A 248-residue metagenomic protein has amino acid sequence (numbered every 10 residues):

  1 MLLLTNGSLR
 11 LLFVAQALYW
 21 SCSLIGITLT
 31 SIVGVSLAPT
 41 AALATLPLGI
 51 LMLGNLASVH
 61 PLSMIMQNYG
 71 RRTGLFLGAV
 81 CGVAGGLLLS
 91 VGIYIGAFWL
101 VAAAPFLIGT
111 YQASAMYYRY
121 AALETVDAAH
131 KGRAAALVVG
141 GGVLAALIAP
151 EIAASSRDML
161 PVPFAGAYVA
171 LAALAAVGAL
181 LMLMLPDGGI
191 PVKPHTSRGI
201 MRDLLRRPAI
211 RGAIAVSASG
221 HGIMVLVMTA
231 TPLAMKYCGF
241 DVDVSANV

Functional and structural regions predicted by a protein language model:
M1-N6, L185-V216: Juxtamembrane intracellular "pre-TM" segments in multi-pass secondary transporters
L2-G54, R211-V216, V225-A234, C238-S245: Helix-loop boundary and gating motifs at the non-cytosolic
G7, V91-A103: Helix-loop junctions at membrane interfaces in 12-TM secondary transporters
S58-R71: Helix-to-loop junctions at the C-terminal end of transmembrane segments in multipass secondary transporters
R72-T73, A154-A173: A membrane-interface helix-boundary motif in multi-pass transporters
V80-I95: C-terminal ends and interior cores of transmembrane alpha-helices in multi-pass membrane transporters/permeases
A102-G140: Cytoplasmic helix-loop-helix junction between adjacent transmembrane helices in 12-TM secondary transporters
A149, A153-A154, A172-V192: C-terminal membrane-cytosol helix-exit motif in multi-pass small-molecule transporters
